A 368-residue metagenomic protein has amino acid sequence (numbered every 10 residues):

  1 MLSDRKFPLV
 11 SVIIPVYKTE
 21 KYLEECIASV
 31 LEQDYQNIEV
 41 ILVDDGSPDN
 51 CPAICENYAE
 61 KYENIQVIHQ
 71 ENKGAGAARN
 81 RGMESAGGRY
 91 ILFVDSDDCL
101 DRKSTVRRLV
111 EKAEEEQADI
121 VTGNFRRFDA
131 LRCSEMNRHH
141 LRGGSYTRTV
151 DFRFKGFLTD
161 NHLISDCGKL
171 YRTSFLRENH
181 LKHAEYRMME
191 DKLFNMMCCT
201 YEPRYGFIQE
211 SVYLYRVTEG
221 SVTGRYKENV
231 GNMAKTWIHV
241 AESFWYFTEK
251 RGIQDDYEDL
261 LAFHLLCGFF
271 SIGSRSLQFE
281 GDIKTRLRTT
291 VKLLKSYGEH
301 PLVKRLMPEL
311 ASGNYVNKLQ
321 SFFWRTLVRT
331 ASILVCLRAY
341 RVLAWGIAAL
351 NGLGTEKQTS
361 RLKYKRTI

Functional and structural regions predicted by a protein language model:
M1-L31: N-proximal low-complexity "stem/linker" segments adjacent to membrane-targeting elements
L2, L277-I368: Membrane-interface aromatic/basic loop that binds lipid-linked glycans or pyrophosphate carriers, typified by
V30, D45-G46, K73, S96: Conserved short acidic donor-positioning loop in nucleotide-sugar-dependent glycosyltransferases
D44-A53: A conserved acidic beta->alpha catalytic loop
Q70-A86, S96: Glycine-rich, basic loop-to-helix element that forms the pyrophosphate-binding segment of sugar-nucleotide handling
A75, S96-I208, Y213-N232, G252: Donor-binding/catalytic cores of nucleotide-activated saccharide and glycerol-phosphate transferases/polymerases
I91: Short aromatic/hydrophobic "clamp" motif used to bind/position activated sugar donors
E210-E219, R225-D255, S271-P301: Catalytic core of nucleotide-sugar-dependent glycosyltransferases
